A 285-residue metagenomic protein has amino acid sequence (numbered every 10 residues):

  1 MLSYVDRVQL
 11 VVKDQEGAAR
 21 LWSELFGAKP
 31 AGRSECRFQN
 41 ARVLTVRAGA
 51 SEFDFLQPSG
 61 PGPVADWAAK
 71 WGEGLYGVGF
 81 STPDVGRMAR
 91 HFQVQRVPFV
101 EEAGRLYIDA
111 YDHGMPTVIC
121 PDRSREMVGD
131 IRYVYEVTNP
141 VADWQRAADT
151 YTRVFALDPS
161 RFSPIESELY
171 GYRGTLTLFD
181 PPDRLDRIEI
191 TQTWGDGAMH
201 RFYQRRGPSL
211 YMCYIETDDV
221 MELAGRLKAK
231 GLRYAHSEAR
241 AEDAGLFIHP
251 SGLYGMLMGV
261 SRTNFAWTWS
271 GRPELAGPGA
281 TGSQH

Functional and structural regions predicted by a protein language model:
M1-A19, E73-F80, C120-V154, S160 (+2 more regions): N-terminal beta-strand motif that seeds the catalytic metal site of vicinal oxygen chelate
M1-G62: An N-terminus-focused feature that recognizes amino-terminal "leader" regions
Y4-K13, L44-R47, A65-A89, Y133-A142 (+3 more regions): Vicinal oxygen chelate
Q15-K29, M88-Q95, D143-P159, L223-K230: Amphipathic alpha-helical segments
A18, K29-P30, E52-D54, P61-V64 (+7 more regions): Short loop/beta submotifs within extracellular cysteine-rich repeat domains
C36-Q39, E166-Y170, A239-A241: A short beta-turn/loop motif at secondary-structure boundaries
D54, G86-Y133, Y172-E189, Y214 (+1 more regions): Vicinal oxygen chelate
V137, D143-Q192: Aromatic-anchored, glycine/proline-accented short structural segments that stabilize local strand-turns or short
